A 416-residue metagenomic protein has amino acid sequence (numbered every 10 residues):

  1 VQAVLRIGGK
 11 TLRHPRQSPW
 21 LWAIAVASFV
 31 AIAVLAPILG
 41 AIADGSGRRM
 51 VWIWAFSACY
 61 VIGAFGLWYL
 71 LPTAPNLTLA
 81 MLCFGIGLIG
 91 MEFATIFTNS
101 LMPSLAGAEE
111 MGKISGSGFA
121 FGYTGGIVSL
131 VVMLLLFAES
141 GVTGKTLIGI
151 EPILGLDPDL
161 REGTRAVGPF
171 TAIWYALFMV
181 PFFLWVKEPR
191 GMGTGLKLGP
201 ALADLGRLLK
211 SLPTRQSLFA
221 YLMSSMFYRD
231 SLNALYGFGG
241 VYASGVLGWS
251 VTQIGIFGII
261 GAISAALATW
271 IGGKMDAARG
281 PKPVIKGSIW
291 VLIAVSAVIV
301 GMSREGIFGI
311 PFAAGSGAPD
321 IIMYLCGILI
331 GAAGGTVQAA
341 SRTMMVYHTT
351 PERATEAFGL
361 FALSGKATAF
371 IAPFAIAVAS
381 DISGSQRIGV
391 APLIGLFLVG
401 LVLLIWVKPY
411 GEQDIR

Functional and structural regions predicted by a protein language model:
V1-S18, G237-I254: Short amphipathic helix-loop junctions that connect adjacent transmembrane helices in Major Facilitator Superfamily/SLC
H14-P15, F137-I173, S316-A318, V378-F397: A membrane-interface helix-boundary motif in multi-pass transporters
V34-R48, L267-K282, G306-F308, S380: Helix-to-loop junctions at the C-terminal end of transmembrane segments in multipass secondary transporters
S57-A74, W290-S316: C-terminal ends and interior cores of transmembrane alpha-helices in multi-pass membrane transporters/permeases
G63, P75-A94, P311-T336: Hydrophobic core of transmembrane alpha-helices in multi-pass small-molecule transporters, especially MFS/SLC-type
F93-A106, T336-T349: Intracellular juxtamembrane helix-capping segments at the cytosolic ends of symmetry-related transmembrane helices
L177-L184, M302, V390-R416: Multi-pass alpha-helical transporter architecture, strongest for 12-TM Major Facilitator/SLC carriers used
K187-L222: Juxtamembrane intracellular "pre-TM" segments in multi-pass secondary transporters
